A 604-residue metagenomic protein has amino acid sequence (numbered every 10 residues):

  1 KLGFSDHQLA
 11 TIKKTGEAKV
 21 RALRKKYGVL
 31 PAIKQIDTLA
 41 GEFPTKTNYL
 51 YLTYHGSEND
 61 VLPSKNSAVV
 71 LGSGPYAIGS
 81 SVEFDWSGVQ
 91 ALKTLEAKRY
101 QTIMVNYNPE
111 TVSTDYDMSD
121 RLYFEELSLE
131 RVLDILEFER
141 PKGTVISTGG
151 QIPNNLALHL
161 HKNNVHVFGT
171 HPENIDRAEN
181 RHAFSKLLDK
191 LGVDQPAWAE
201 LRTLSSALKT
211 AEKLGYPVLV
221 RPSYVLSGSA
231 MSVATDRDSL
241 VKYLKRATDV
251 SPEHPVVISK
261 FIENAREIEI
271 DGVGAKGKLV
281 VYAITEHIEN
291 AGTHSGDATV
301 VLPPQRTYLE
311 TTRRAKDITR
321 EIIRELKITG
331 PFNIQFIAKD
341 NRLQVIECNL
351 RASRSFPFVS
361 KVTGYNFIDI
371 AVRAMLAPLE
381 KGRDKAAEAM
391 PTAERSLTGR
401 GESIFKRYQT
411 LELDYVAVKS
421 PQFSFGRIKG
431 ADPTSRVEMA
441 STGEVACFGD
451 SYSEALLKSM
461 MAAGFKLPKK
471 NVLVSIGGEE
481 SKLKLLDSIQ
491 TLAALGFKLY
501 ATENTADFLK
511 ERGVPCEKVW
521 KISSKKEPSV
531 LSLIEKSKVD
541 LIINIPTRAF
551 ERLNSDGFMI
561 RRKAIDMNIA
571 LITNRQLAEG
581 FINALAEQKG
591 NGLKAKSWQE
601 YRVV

Functional and structural regions predicted by a protein language model:
L2-G3, E17, K26-P31, G41 (+9 more regions): ATP-dependent carboxylate activation and anion-phosphoryl transfer catalytic cores that bind Mg-ATP to form
S5, A10-A22: Short, basic interhelical loop/turn and adjoining N-cap of the next helix at nucleic-acid- or acidic-partner-contacting
D6, V20, S185, A207 (+4 more regions): Generic structural marker for isolated residues within well-ordered, non-membrane alpha-helices of soluble domains
A22-G28, K34-V193, R202-K209, D384 (+5 more regions): ATP-binding N-terminal substructure of ATP-dependent carboxylate-amine bond-forming enzymes
E179-H182, V225-S229: Conserved A3 ("GATE") glycine/threonine-rich loop of ANL adenylate-forming enzymes
